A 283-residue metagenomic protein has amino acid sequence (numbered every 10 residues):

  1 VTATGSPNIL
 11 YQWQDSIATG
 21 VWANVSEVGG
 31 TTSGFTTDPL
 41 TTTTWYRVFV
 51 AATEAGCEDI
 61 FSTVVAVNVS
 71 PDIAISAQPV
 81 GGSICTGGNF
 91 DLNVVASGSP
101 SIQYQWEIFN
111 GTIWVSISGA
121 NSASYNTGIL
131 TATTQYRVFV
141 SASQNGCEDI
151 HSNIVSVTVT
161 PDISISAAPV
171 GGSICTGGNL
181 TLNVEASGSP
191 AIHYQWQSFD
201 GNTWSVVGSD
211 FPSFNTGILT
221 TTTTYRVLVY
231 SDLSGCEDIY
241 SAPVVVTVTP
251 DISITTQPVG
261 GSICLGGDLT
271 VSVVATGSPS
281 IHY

Functional and structural regions predicted by a protein language model:
V1-A3, G88-A96, G178-A186, G267-A275: A short beta-strand segment in extracellular, disulfide-stabilized domains
G5-Q12, G98-Q105, G188-Q195, G277-Y283: Solvent-exposed loop segments of extracellular immunoglobulin-like
Q12, W45-A51, Q105, Q135-S141 (+2 more regions): Extracellular recognition modules
D15-D38, F109-I129, F199-I218: Surface-exposed, flexible coil segments in extracellular/virion-facing regions
A51-E58, S141-E148, Y230-E237: Short, solvent-exposed loop/turn segments at the edges of extracellular beta-sandwich modules
N68-A74, T158-S164, T247-S253: Extracellular interdomain linker/stem segments of modular secreted and single-pass surface proteins
A77-G81, A167-G171, T256-G260: Surface-exposed, proline-enriched loop/turn segments that connect beta strands in immunoglobulin-like
G82-G88, G172-G178, G261-G267: Short, solvent-exposed loop/linker segments at the N-terminal edge of repeated beta-sheet extracellular domains
